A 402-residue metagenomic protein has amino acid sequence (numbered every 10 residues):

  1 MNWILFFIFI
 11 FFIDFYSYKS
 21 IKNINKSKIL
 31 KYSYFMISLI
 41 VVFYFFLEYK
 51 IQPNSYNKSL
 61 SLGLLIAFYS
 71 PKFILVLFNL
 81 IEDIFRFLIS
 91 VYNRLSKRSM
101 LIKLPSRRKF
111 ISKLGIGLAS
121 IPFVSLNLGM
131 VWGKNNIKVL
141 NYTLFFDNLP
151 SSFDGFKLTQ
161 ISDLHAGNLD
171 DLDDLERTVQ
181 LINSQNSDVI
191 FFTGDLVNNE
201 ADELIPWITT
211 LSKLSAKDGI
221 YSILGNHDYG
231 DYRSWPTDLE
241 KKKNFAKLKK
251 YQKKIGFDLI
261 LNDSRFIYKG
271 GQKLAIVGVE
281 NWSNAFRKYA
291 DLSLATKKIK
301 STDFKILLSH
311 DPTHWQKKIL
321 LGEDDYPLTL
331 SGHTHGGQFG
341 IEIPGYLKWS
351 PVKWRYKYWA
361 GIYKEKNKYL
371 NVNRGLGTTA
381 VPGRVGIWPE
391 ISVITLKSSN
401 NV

Functional and structural regions predicted by a protein language model:
M1-K134, V402: Non-catalytic terminal accessory segments
F6-F15, F35, F43-F46, F68 (+16 more regions): Phenylalanine-focused residue identity feature
F78-I81, F85, L140, G219 (+2 more regions): A broadly tuned "polar low-complexity/structure-edge" signature
L88-G115, M130-Q160, G167-Q180, S184: N-terminal signal-anchor transmembrane helix
S112-G115, A119-F145, K243-L261: A short, flexible N-terminal coil/short beta segment enriched in small residues
L149-V402: Soluble catalytic domains of enzymes that build or remodel membrane lipids, polysaccharides, and related
